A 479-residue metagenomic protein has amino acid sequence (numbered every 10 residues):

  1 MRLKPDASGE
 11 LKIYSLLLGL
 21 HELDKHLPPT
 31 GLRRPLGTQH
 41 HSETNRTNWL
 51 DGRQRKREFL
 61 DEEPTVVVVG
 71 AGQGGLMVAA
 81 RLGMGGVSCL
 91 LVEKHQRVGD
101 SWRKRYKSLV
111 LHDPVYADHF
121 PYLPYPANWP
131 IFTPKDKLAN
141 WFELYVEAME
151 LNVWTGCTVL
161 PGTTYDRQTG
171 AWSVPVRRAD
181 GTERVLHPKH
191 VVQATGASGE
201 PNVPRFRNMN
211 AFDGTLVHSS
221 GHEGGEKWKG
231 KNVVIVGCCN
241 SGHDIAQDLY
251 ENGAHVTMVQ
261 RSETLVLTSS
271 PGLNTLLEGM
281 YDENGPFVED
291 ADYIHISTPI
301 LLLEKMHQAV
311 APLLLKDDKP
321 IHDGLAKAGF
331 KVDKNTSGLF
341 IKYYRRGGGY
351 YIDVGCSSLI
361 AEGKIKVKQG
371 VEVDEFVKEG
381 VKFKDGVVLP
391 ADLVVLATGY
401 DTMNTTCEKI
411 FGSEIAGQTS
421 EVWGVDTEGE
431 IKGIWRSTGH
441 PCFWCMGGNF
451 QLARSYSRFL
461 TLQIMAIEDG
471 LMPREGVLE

Functional and structural regions predicted by a protein language model:
M1-R55: Short beta-strand edge/turn micro-motifs at domain boundaries
G19, V92, K135-N240, Q247 (+3 more regions): Flavin (primarily FAD) cofactor-binding/catalytic cores of flavoenzymes
L23, G99, T163, V266-T268 (+1 more regions): Generic structural signal for helix capping and beta-alpha/helix-loop junctions
Q39-P64, V217-G230: A short, basic/flexible loop-to-alpha-helix module at the beginning of a structural domain
W49-L60, H119-A127, S437-W444: Short glycine/proline-rich turn/loop motifs
R57-V92, V234-E251: N-terminal Rossmann-like FAD-binding beta1-loop-alpha1 element of flavoenzymes
V67, A80-K107, A254-L267: Glycine-rich FAD pyrophosphate-binding loop
R103-N140, E263-V332: Glycine-rich active-site loop/strand segments that organize a redox cofactor
